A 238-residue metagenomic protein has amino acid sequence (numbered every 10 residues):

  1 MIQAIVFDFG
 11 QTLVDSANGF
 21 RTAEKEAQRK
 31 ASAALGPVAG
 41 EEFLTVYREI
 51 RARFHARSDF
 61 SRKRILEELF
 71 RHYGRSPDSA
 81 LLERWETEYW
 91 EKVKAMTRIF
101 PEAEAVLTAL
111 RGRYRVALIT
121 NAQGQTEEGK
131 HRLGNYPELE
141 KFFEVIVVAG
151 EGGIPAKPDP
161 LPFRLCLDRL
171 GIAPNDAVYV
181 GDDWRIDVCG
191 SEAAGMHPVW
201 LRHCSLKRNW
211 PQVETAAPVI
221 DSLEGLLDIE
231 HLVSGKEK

Functional and structural regions predicted by a protein language model:
M1-I5, N18, A33, E104-T108 (+1 more regions): Asp-based, Mg2+/Mn2+-dependent phosphohydrolase catalytic module
I2-P101, A105: N-terminal helical cap/lid subdomain that shapes the substrate entry/recognition surface in HAD-like hydrolases
